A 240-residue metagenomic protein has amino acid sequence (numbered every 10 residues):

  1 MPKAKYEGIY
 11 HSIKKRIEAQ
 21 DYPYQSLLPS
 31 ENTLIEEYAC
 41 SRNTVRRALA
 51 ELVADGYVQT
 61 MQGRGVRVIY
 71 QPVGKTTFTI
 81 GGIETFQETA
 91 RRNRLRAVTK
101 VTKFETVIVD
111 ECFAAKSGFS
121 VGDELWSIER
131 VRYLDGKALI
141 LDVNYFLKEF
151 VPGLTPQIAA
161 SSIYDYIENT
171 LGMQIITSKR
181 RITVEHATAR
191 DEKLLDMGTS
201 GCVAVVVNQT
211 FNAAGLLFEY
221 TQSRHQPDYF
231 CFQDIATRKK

Functional and structural regions predicted by a protein language model:
M1-R42: Extreme N-terminal segment that seeds HTH/winged-HTH DNA-binding domains in transcriptional regulators
A4-Y6, S30, R67-G81: Short, cationic-aromatic polyanion-contact patches
Y22-P23, V58, A138: Conserved hydrophobic residue
L49-A50: Short, hydrophobic-biased segments on the C-terminal half of alpha helices that form "recognition helices"
A54-G63, I69: Beta-hairpin "wing" of winged helix-turn-helix
F78-N93, T102-V107: Short, positionally conserved secondary-structure boundary motifs
R96-K240: C-terminal all-alpha effector/ligand-binding and dimerization domain of prokaryotic HTH-type transcriptional repressors
